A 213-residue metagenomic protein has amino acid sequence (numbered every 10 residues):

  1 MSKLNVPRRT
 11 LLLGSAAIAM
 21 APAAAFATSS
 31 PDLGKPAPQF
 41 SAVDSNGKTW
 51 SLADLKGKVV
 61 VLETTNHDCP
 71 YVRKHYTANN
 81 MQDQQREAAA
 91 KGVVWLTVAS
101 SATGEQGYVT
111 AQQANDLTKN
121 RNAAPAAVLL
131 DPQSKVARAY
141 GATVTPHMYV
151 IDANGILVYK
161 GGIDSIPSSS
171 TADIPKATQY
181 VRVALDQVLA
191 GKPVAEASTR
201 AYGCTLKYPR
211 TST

Functional and structural regions predicted by a protein language model:
S2-A16: N-terminal secretory signal peptides and thylakoid transit peptides that target proteins across membranes
P7, A17-Q39: N-proximal helix/coil linker or "cap" segments that precede and/or mark the start of modular domains
F40-V60: A short beta-strand-turn-helix
L55-V72: Short active-site neighborhood of thiol/selenol oxidoreductases, capturing the structured segment around
G57-V60, K91-V94, A123-A126, A153: Loop/turn elements at helix/coil->beta-strand transitions in domains of secreted/extracellular proteins
R73-R121, P132-A139: Structural microenvironment flanking redox-active thiols in thiol-disulfide oxidoreductases
N115-D152, L157-V158: Short, internal strand/loop/helix patches that form the active-site neighborhood or redox-interaction surface
L157-T213: Thiol-/selenol-based redox modules, centered on thioredoxin-like and closely related oxidoreductase domains
